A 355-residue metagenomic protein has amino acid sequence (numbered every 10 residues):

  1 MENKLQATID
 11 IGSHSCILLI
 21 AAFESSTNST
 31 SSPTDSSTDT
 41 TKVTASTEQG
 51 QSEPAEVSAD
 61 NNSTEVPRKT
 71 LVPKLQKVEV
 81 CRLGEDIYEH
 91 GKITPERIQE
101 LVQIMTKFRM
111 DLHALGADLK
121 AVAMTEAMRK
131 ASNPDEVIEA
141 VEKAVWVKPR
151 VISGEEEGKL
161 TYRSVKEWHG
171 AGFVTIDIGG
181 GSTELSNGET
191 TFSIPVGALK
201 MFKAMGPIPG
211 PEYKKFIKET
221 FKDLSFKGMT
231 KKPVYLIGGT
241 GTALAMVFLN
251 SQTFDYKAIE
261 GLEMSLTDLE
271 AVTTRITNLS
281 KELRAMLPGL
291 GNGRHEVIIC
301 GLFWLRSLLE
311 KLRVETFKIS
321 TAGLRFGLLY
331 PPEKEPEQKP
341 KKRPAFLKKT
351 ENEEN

Functional and structural regions predicted by a protein language model:
E2, A117, H169, G179: Short loop/turn elements that form and flank the Walker-type P-loop nucleotide-binding site in RecA-like NTPase cores
E2-E24: N-terminal basic/disordered segments at the start of proteins
Q6, I20-F23, D86-L115, T125-E167 (+2 more regions): Helical "lid/coupling" subdomains associated with nucleotide-phosphate turnover
D10-S15, I176-T183, I237-T240, G323: A short acidic Gly-Thr/Ser loop motif
H14, D118, E315: Short acidic/polar active-site loop segments enriched in Thr and Asp
C16-E96, G188-E212: Short glycine-rich, Thr/Ser-proximal phosphate-binding strand/loop in the N-terminal lobe of ATP-dependent enzymes
K120-V122: Conserved beta-strand/loop subsegment of P-loop NTPase cores
